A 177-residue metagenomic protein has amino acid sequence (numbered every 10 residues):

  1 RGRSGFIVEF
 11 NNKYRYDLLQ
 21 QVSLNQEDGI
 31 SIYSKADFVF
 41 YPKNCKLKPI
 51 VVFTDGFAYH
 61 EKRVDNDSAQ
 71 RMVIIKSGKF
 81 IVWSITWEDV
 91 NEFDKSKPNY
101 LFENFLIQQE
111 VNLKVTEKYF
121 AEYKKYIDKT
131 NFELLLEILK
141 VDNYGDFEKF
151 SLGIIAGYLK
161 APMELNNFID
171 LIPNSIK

Functional and structural regions predicted by a protein language model:
R1-K177: Nucleic-acid endo/exonuclease domains
